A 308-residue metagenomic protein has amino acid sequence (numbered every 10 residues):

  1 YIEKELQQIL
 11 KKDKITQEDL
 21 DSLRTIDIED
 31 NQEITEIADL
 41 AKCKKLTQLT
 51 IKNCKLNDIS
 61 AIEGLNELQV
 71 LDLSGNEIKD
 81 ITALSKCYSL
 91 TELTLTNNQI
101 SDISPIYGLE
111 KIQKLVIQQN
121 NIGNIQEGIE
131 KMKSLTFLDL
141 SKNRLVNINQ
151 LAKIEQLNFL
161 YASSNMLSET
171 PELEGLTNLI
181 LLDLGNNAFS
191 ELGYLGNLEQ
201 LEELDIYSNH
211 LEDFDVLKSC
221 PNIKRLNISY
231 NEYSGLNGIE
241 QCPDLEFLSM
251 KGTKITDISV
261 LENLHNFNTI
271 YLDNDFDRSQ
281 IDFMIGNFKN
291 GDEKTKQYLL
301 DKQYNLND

Functional and structural regions predicted by a protein language model:
E3-N57, Q69: LRR N-terminal entry segment and analogous cap-like coil->beta motifs
L20, N31, K42-L46, I62-L68 (+10 more regions): Leucine-rich repeat
R24-I28, T47-I51, Q69-L73, T91-L95 (+8 more regions): Conserved hydrophobic beta-strand positions in leucine-rich repeat
E36-A41, L56-E63, I78-S85, I100-Y107 (+8 more regions): The feature encodes a structural signal of leucine-rich repeats
T50, A61-L65, T94-N97, I103-L109 (+12 more regions): Residue-level detection of beta-strand scaffold positions
C54, N76, N98, I117-N120 (+7 more regions): Consensus "Asn ladder" position of solenoid repeat domains
S141-N147, S163, E169, N178-I180 (+7 more regions): Tandem repeat scaffolds
E246-D308: Leucine-rich solenoid repeat scaffolds
